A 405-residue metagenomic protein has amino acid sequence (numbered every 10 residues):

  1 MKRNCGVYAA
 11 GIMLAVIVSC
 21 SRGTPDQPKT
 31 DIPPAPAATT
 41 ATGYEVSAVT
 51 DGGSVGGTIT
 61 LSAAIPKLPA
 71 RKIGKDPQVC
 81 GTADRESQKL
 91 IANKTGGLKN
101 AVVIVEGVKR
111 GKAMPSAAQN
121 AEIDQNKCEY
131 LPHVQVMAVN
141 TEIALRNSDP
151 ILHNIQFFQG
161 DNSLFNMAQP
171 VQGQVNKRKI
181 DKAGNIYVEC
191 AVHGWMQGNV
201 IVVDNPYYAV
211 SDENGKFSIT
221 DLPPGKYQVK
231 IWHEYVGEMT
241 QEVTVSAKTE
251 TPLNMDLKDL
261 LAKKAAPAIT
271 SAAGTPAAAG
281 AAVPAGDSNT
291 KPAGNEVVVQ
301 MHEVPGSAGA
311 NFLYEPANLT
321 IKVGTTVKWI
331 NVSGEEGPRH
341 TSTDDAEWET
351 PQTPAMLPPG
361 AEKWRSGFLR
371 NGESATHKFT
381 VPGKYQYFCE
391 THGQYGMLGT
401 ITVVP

Functional and structural regions predicted by a protein language model:
M1-A10: Bacterial N-terminal signal peptides that target proteins for export
A9-S19: Bacterial N-terminal signal peptides
C20-P405: Extracytoplasmic copper-binding redox domains, predominantly the cupredoxin/blue-copper superfamily
